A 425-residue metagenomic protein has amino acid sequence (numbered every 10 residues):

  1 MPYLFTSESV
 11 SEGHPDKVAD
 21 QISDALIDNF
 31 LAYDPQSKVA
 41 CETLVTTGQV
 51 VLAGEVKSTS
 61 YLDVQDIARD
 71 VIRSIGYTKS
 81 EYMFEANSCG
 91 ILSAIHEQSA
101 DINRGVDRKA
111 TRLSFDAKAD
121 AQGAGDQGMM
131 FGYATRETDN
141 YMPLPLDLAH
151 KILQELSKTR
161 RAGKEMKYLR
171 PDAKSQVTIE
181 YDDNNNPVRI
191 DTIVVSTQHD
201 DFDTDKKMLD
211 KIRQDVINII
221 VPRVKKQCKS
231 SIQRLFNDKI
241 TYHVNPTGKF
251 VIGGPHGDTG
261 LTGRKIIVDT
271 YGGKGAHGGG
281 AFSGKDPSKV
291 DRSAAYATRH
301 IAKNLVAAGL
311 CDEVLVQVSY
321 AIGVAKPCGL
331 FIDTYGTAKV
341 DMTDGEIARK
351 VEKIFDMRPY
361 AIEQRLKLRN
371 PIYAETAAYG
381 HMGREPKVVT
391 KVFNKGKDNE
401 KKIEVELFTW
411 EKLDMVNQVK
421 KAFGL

Functional and structural regions predicted by a protein language model:
M1-A40, V416, A422-L425: N-terminal, positively charged regions that mediate nucleic acid binding
T6, R73-V251, G383-K387, N399-G424: Glycine-rich, mobile lid/loop segments that gate access to catalytic sites or pores
E8, E12-L31, A134-K158, K285-G309: Alpha-helical support elements that line or immediately flank enzyme active sites and cofactor-binding pockets
E8-V10, H14-A19, Q122-T138, V251-A276 (+2 more regions): Conserved phosphate/anionic-ligand binding catalytic regions in large, soluble enzymes, centered on
S37-C41, A173-I179, I240-V244, L310-A321: A short glycine-rich, hydrophobically flanked beta-strand micro-motif that places a catalytic Asp/Glu for divalent metal
V39-S58, I322-K326: Short, charge-patterned binding micro-sites
T46, E313, Y320-L425: Internal helix-turn-beta structural module
T204-V306: Glycine-rich anion/phosphate-binding loop at the beta-strand->alpha-helix junction
